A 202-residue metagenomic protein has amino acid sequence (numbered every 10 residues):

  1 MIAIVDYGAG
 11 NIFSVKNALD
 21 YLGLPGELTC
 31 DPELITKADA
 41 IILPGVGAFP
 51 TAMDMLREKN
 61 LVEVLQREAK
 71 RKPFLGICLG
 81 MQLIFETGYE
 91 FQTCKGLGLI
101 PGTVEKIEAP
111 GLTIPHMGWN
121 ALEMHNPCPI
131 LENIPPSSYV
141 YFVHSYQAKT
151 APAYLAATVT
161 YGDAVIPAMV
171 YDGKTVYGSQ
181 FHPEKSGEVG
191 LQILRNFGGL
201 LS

Functional and structural regions predicted by a protein language model:
I2-L24, E184: N-terminal beta1-alpha1 ligand-phosphate binding loop
Y21-L28, M55-K59, A121-H125, V159-Y161: Short gly/ser/thr-rich secondary-structure transition/capping motifs
G26-K37: Short acidic low-complexity segments
T36-G45: Short acidic/histidine-rich motifs immediately flanking catalytic phosphotransfer sites in two-component signaling
A38-D39, K72, P101, S138: Short, well-ordered alpha-helix to beta-strand connector turns
G47-G118: Cysteine-nucleophile active-site neighborhood
T103-S202: Amide-donor transfer/coupling interface in amidating biosynthetic enzymes
